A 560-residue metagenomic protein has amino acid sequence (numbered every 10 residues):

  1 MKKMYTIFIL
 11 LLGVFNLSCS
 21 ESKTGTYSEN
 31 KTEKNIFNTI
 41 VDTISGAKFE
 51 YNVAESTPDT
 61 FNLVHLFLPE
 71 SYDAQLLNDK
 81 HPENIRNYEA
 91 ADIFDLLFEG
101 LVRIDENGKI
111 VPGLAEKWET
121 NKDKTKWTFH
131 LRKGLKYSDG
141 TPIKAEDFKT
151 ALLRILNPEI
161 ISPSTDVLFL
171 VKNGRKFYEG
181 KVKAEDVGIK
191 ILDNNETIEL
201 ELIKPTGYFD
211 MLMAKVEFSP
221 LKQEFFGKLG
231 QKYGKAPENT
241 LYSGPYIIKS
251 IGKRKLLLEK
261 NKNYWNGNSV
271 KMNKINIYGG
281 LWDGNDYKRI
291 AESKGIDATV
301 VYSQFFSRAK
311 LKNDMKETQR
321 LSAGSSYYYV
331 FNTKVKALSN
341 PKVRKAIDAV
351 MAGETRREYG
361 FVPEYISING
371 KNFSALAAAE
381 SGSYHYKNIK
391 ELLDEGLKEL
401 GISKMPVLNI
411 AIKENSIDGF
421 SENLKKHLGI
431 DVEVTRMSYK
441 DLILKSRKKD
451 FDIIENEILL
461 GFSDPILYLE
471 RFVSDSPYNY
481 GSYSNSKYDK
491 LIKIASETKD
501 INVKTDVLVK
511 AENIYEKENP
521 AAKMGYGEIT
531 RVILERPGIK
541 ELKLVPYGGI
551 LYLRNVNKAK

Functional and structural regions predicted by a protein language model:
V41-D42, A54, E380-G382, E433-L442 (+2 more regions): Extracytoplasmic/peripheral linker and loop segments enriched in polar/acidic and small residues with frequent Thr/Pro
N62, K144-A151, N195-E201, P245 (+4 more regions): Alpha-helical secondary-structure segments
V64-K122, L241: N-terminal lobe/hinge region of extracytoplasmic solute-binding protein
H130, P163-E224: Surface-exposed binding/hinge segments that line and control ligand-binding clefts or catalytic entry sites
L202-V270, K274, N285: Gly/Pro-rich hinge or "lid" segments in bacterial periplasmic/extracellular proteins
K249-L257, N276-K334: Extracellular/periplasmic solute-recognition and catalytic clefts
T355-G396, I412, S416: Structural transition elements
I533-K560: Long beta-strand-rich cores associated with HINT superfamily self-processing modules
